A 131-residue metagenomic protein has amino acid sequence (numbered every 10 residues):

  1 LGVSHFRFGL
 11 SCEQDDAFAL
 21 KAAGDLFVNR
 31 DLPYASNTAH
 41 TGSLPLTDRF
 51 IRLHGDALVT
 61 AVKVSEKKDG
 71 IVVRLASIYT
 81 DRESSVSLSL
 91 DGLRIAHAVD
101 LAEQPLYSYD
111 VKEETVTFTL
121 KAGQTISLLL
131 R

Functional and structural regions predicted by a protein language model:
L1-R131: Terminal accessory/anchoring regions of large secretory-pathway or extracellular enzymes
